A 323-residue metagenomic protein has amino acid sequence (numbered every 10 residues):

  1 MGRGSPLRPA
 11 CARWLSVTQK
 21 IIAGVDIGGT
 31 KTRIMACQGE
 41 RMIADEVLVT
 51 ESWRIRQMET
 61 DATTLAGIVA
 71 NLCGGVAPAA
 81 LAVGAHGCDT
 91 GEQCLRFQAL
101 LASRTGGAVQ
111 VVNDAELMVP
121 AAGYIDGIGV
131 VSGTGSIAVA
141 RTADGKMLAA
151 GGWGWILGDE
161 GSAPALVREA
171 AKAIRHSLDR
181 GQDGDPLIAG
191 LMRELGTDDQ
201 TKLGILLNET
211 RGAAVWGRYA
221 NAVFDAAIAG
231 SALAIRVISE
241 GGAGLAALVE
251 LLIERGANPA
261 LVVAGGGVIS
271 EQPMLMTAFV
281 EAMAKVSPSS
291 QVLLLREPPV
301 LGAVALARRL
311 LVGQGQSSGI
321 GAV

Functional and structural regions predicted by a protein language model:
G2, P6-A79, T105, A121-I128 (+1 more regions): ATP-binding/phosphotransfer module of carbohydrate and carboxylate kinases, centering on a glycine-rich
M58, L81-G84, Q93-C94: N-terminal functional module of multi-domain proteins
G84, G151, F224: Residues in well-ordered beta-strands of folded domains
G84, Q110-D114, L293-L295: Structural motif
G84-D89, G266-S270: Short histidine/acidic/glycine/proline-rich micro-motifs that form metal- and phosphate-coordinating active-site loops
C88-G184, A189, I320-A322: Phosphate-binding/catalytic loop of phosphoryl-transfer enzymes
